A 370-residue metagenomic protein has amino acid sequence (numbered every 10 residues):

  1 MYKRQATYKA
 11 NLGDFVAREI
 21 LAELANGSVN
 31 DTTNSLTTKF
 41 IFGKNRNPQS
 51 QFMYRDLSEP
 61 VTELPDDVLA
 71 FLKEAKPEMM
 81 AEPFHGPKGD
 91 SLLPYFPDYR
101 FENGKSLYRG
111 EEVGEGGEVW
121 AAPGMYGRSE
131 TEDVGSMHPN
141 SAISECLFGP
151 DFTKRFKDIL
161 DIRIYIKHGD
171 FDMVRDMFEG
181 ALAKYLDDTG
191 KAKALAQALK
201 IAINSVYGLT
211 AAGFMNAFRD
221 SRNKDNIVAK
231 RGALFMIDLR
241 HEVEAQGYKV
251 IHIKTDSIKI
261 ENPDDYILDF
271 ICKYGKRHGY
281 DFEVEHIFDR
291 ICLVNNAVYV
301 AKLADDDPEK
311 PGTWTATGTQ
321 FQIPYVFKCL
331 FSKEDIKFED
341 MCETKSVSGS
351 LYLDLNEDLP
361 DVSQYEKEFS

Functional and structural regions predicted by a protein language model:
Y2, H138, Y207, A297-V300: Aromatic side chains
K3-N140, R222, N226, L234 (+7 more regions): Conserved "right-hand" nucleotidyltransferase catalytic core of DNA-directed polymerases
A10-G13, I143-L147, G208, A212 (+3 more regions): Short, well-ordered loop/turn and helix-capping segments at boundaries between secondary-structure elements and domains
A22, N34-F42, L69-K73, A81 (+12 more regions): Generic detector of well-ordered alpha-helical segments enriched in charged/polar residues, highlighting helical
E23, F52-P60, C146-P150, R163-I164 (+5 more regions): Charged, low-complexity surface segments at secondary-structure and domain boundaries
R55-L57, D67, I143-L147, N295-Y299: Surface-exposed beta-strand edges and their flanking turn/coil or helix-capping segments
K105-D238, E244-Q246, I251, E261: Helical catalytic core of nucleic-acid polymerases
E261-S370: C-terminal polymerase-core module
